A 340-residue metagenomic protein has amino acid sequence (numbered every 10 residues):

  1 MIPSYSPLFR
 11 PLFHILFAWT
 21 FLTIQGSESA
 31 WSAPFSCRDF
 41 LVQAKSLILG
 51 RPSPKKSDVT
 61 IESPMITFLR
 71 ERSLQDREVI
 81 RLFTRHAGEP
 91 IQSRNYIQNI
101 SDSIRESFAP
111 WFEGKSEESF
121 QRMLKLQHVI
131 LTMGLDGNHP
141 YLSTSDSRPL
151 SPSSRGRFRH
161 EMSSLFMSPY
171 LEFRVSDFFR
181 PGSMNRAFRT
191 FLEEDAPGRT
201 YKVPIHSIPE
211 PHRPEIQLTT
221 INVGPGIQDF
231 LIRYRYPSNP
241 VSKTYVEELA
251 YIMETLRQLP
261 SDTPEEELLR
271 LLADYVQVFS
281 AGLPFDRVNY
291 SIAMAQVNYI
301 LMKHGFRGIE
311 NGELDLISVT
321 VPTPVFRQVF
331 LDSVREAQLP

Functional and structural regions predicted by a protein language model:
I2-S32: Classical Sec-dependent N-terminal signal peptides that target proteins to the secretory pathway
A33-P340: FIC/Doc superfamily catalytic core
